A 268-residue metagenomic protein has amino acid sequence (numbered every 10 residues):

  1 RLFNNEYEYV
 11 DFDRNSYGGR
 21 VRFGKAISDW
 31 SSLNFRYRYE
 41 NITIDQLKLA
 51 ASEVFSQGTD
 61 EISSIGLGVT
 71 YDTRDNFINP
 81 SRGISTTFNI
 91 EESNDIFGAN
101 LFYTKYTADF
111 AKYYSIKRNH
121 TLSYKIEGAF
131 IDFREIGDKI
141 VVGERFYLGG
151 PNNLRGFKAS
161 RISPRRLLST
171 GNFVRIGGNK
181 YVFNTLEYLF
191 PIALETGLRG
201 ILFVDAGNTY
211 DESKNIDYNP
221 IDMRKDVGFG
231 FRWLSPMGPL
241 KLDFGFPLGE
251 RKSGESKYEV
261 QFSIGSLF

Functional and structural regions predicted by a protein language model:
R1-N4, F35-N41, I84-E92, A108 (+5 more regions): Transmembrane beta-barrel strands of outer-membrane/channel proteins
R1-P80, I84-T87, L154-G156, S160-L167 (+3 more regions): Gram-negative/organellar outer-membrane beta-barrel architecture
Y17-F23, T86-N94, L101-R134: Transmembrane beta-barrel strand/turn architecture of Gram-negative outer membrane proteins
V21-K25, L67-Y71, A108-K112, I126-G128 (+4 more regions): Residues on the lipid-exposed face of transmembrane beta-strands in outer-membrane beta-barrel proteins
D29-F35, D75-I78, K117-L122, L194-L198 (+1 more regions): Repeated loop/turn-to-beta-strand initiation elements of outer-membrane beta-barrel proteins
I42-L49, R134-F146, E212-I216, G254: Outer-membrane beta-barrel and related beta-rich outer-membrane complex signature in Gram-negative bacteria
N119-F203, D211: Extracytoplasmic gating/loop element in the C-terminal half of outer-membrane beta-barrel translocons and assembly
S213-F268: C-terminal beta-signal and terminal closure region of outer-membrane beta-barrel proteins
